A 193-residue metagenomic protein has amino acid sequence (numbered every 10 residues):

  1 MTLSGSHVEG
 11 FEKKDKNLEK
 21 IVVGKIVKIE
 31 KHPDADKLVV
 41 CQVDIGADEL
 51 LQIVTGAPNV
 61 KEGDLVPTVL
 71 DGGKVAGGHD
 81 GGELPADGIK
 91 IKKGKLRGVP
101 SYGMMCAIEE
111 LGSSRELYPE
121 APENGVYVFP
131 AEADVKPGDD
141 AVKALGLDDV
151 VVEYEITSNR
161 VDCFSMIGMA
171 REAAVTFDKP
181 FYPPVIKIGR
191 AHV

Functional and structural regions predicted by a protein language model:
M1-I188: Phosphate-backbone binding interfaces of nucleic-acid-interacting proteins
